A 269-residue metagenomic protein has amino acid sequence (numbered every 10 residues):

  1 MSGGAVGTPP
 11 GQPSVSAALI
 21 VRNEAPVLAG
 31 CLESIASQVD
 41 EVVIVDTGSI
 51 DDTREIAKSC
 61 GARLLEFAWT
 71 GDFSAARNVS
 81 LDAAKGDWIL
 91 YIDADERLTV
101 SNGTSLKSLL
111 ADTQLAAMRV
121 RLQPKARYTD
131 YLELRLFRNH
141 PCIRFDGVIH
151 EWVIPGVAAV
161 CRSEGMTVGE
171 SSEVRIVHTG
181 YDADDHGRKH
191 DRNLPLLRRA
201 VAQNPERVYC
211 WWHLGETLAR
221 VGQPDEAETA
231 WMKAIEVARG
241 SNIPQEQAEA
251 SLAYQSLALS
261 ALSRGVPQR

Functional and structural regions predicted by a protein language model:
S2-G4, A75-L81, I92, L98-T229 (+2 more regions): Catalytic-site signature of metal-activated, phosphate-bearing donor transferases, centered on the GT-A/GT-A-like
S16-E41: Short, well-formed alpha-helical segments that are part of the catalytic scaffolds of diverse glycosyltransferases
S34, Q38, D46-K58, W69 (+1 more regions): A conserved acidic beta->alpha catalytic loop
R54-V79, A83: Conserved donor nucleotide-binding strand/loop of the catalytic core
I89: Short aromatic/hydrophobic "clamp" motif used to bind/position activated sugar donors
E206, P244-E249: Structural signature of alpha-solenoid helical repeat junctions
